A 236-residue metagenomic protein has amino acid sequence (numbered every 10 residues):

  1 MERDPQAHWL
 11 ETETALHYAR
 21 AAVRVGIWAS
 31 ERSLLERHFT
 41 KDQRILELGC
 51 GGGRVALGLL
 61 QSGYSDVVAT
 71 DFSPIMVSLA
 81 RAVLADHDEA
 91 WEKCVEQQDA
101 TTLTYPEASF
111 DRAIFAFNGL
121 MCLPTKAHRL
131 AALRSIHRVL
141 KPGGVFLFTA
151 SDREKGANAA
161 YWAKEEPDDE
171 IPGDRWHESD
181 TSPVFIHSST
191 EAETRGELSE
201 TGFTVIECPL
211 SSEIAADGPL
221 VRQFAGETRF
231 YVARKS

Functional and structural regions predicted by a protein language model:
M1-T40, G58: Conserved class I S-adenosyl-L-methionine
Q43-G51: Conserved class I S-adenosyl-L-methionine
G52-T102: Class I SAM-dependent methyltransferase SAM/SAH-binding core
T101, Y105-R112: A short acidic, Gly/Pro-enriched loop at the edge of an enzyme's catalytic core that lines a small-molecule cofactor
R112-A127: A short SAM/SAH-binding and catalytic strip from SAM-dependent methyltransferases
L130-P142: A short glycine-rich, Lys/Arg-flanked "PGG" loop and its adjoining helix->strand segment in the class I
G143-L198, I206-A215: SAM-dependent methyltransferase
P219-S236: Core SAM-dependent methyltransferase catalytic element
